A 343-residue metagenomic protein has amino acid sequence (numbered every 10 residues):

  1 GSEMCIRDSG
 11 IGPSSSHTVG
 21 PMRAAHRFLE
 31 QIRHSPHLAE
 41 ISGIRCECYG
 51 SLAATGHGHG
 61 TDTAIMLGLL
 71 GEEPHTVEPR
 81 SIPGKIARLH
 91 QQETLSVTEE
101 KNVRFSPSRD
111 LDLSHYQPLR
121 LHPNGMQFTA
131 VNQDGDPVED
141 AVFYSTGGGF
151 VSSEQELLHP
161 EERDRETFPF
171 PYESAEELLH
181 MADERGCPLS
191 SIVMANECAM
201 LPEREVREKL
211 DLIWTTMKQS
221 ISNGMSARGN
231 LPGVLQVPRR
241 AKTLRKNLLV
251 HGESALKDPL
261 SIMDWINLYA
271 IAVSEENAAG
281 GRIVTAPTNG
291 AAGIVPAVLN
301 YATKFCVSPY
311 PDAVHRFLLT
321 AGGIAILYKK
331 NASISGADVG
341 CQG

Functional and structural regions predicted by a protein language model:
G1-C5: Short, small-residue-biased leader/transition segments that mark boundaries at the very start of proteins
I6-S15, V19: Noncatalytic N-terminal accessory/assembly modules of large enzymes
S16-R33, P296-S308: Alpha-helical support elements that line or immediately flank enzyme active sites and cofactor-binding pockets
H37-E40, P118-H122, G135, E275-N277: Solvent-exposed alpha-helices and their adjacent loops that cap or buttress functional pockets in soluble metabolic
A39-Q92, A313-G343: A structural-propensity feature for long, helix-poor, extended segments
P74-S254: C-terminal regulatory domains involved in ligand/effector binding and gene-expression control
E203-V339: Accessory "access/gating" subregions that flank catalytic or transport cores
